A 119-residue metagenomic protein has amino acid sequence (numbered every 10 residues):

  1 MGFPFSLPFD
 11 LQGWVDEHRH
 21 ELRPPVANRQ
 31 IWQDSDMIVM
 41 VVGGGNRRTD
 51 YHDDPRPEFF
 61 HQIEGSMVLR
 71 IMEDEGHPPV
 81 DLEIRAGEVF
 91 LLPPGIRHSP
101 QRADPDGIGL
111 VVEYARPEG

Functional and structural regions predicted by a protein language model:
M1-G43, R48-D50: A short, N-terminal "cap"/entry segment at the start of jelly-roll beta-barrel domains of the cupin/DSBH fold
N28, N46-R48, P57, P79-V80 (+1 more regions): Short secondary-structure capping micro-motifs at structural edges
V39, D50-H52, P57-Q62, D81-L82 (+2 more regions): His/acidic/aromatic-lined binding-pocket segments of jelly-roll/cupin-type domains and related regulatory beta-sandwich
V42-G44, D53-E73, G109-A115: Short, conserved beta-strand element in jelly-roll/cupin
I71, G87, P100-R102: Cyclic nucleotide-binding regulatory domains
E73-P94: Short acidic-glycine-tyrosine-enriched beta hairpin
P94-E118: Ligand-binding loop in jelly-roll beta-barrel domains
